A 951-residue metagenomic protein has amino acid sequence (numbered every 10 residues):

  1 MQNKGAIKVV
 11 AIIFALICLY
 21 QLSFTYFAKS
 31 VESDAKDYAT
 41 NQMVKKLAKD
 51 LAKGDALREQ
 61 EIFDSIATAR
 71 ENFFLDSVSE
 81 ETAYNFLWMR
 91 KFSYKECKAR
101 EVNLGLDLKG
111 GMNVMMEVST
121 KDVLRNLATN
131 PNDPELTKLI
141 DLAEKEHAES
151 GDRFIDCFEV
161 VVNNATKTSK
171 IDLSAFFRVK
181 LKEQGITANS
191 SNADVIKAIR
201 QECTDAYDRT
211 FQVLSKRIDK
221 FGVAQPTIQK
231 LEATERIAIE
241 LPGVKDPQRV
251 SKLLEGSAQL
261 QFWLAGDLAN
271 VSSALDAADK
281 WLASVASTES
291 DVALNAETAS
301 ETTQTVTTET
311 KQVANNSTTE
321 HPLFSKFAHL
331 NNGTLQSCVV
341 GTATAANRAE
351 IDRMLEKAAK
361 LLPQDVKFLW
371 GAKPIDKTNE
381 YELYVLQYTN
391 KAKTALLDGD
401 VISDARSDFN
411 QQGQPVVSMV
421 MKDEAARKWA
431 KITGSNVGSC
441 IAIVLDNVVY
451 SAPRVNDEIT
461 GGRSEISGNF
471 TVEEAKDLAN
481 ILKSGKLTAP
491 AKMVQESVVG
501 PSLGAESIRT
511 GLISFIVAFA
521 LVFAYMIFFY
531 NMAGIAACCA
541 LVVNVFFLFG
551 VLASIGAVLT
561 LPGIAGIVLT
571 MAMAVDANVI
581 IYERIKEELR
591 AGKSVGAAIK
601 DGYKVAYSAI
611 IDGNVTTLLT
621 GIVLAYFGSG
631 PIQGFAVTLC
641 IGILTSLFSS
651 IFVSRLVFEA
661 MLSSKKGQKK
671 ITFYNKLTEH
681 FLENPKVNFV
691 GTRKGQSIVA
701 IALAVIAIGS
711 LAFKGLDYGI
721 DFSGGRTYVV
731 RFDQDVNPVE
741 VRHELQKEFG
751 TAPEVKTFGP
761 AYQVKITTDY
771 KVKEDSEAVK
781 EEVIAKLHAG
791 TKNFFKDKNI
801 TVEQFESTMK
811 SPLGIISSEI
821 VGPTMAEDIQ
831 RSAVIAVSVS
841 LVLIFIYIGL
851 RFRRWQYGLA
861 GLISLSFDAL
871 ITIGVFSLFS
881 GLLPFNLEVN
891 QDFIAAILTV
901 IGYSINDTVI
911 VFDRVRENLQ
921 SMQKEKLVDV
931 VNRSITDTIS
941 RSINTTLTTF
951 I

Functional and structural regions predicted by a protein language model:
Q2-K4, V417-S418, K422-V437, I441-A442 (+3 more regions): Interfacial segments of transmembrane alpha-helices in multi-pass membrane proteins
K8, I12, V543, G550-V551 (+4 more regions): Hydrophobic alpha-helical transmembrane segments of membrane transport and translocation systems, primarily multi-pass
L19, S23-V31, Q42-D446, Y450-R454 (+1 more regions): Non-transmembrane, solvent-exposed regions of membrane trafficking/translocation machinery
E240, G461-E465, E473-V517, L521 (+3 more regions): Juxtamembrane "pre-transmembrane" interface segments
M526, L541-V545, I564-N578, I622 (+3 more regions): Hydrophobic transmembrane alpha-helices
A572-T616, V657-K670, S877, L883-T945: Cytosolic juxtamembrane regions of multi-pass inner-membrane proteins
G709-T751: Juxtamembrane segments of multi-pass membrane proteins
Q746-M809, I815: Extracytoplasmic loops/domains of multi-pass membrane proteins
